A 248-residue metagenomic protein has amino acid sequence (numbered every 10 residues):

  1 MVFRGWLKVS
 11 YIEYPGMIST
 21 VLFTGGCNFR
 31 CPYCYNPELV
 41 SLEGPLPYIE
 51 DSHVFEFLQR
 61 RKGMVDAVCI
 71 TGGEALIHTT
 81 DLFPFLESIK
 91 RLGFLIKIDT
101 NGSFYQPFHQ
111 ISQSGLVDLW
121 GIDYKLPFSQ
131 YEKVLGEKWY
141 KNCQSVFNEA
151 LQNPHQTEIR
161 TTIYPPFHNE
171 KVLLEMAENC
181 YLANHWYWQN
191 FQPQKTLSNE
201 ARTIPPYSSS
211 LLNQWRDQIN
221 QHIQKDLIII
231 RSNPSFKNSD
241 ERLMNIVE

Functional and structural regions predicted by a protein language model:
M1-G16, N169-E248: Auxiliary Fe-S-binding modules of radical SAM enzymes
W6-L7, Y14-I49: Canonical Radical SAM [4Fe-4S] cluster-binding loop centered on the CxxxCxxC motif and its immediate flanking residues
G44-Y48, G136-Y140, P205-S209: Flexible, glycine- and charge-enriched loops at secondary-structure boundaries
P47-F57: Glycine-rich, highly charged phosphate/nucleotide-binding loops
F55-A67, I77-R202: Conserved AdoMet/S-adenosylmethionine-binding subsite of the radical SAM
